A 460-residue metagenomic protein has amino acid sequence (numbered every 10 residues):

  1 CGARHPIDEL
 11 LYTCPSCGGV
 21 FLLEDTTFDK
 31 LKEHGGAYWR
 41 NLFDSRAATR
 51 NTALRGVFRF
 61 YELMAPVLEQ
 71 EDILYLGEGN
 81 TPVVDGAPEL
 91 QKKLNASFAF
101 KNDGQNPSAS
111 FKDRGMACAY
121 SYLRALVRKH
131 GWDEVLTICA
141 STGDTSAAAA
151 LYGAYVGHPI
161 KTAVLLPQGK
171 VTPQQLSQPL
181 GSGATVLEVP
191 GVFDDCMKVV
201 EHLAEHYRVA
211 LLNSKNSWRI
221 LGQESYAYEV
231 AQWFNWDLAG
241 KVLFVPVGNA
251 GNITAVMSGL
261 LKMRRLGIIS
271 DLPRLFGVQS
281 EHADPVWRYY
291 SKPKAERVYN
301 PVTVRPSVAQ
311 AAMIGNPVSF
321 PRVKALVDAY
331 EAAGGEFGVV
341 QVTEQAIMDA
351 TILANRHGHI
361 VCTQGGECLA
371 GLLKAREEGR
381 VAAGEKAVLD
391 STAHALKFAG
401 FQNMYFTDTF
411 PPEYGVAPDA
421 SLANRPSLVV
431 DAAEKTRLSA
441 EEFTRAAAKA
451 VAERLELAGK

Functional and structural regions predicted by a protein language model:
C1-Y75: N-terminal juxtadomain amphipathic helix that follows a signal peptide/anchor or precedes a small N-terminal auxiliary
A53-V127: Positively charged, low-complexity intrinsically disordered leader regions
N80, Q175-S177, L187, G191-L211 (+3 more regions): Active-site/ligand-binding loops adjacent to catalytic centers
D113-A119, I138-V156, T172-Q174, N249-V256 (+2 more regions): Short glycine/serine/threonine-rich phosphate/pyrophosphate-binding segments that cradle anionic phosphate groups
S121-K129, A147-P159, L261, A370-R380: Alpha-helix C-terminal capping segments
K129-Y152, P159-P167, A239-N252, L275 (+1 more regions): A short, small-residue-rich loop immediately preceding and capping a beta-strand
H202-G267, M348-L353: Active-site/ligand-binding-proximal alpha/beta "capping" segment
V245, E344-F401: Claisen-condensing/thiolase-fold acyl-transfer catalytic domains that form or cleave C-C bonds in fatty acid
